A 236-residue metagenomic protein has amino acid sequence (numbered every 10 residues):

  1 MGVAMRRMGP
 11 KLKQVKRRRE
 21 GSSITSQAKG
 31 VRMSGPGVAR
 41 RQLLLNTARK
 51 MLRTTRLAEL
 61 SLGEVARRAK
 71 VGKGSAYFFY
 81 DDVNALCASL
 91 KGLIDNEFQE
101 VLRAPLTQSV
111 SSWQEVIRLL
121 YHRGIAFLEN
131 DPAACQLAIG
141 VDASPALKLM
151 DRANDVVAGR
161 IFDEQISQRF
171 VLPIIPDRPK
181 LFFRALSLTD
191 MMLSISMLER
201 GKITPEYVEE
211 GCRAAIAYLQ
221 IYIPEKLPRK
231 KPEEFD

Functional and structural regions predicted by a protein language model:
M1-A39, I223-D236: N-terminal intrinsically disordered/low-complexity leader segments
G37-A48, V65, L90-F98: Generic hydrophobic, amphipathic alpha-helix propensity
M51, T55-A85, S89: Helix-turn-helix
L52, C87-E97, V101, N154 (+1 more regions): Alpha-helical DNA-contacting segments of helix-turn-helix folds
S89, R103-E129: Hydrophobic alpha-helical connector segments
R118-L119, A146-V171, K180-F183, S187 (+1 more regions): Amphipathic alpha-helical packing segments from all-alpha helical-bundle domains
F127-K148, D163, M191-M197: Amphipathic alpha-helical segments used for helix-helix packing
Q168-A215, Y222-D236: Hydrophobic/aromatic-rich alpha-helical bundle segments in the mid-to-C-terminal region
